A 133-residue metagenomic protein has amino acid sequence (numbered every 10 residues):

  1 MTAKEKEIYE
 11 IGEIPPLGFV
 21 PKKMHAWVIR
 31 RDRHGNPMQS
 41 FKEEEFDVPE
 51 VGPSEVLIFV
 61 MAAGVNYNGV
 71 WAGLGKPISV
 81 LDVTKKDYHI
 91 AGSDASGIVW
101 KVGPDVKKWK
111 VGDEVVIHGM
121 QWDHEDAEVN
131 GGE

Functional and structural regions predicted by a protein language model:
M1-V28: Eukaryotic N-terminal low-complexity, Ser/Thr- and Lys/Arg-rich leader segments that predominantly function as
E7, K22, K42-E44, V56 (+1 more regions): Short beta-strand or tight-loop elements that sit immediately N-terminal to catalytic metal-binding acidic residues
V28-R30, L74, V99: Residue-level signal for short segments within beta-strands and strand-turn junctions of well-structured beta-sheet
R30-H34, A63-V65: Short polar catalytic/cofactor-binding loops
N36-D47, S93: Short glycine/threonine/proline-enriched tight-turn/helix- or strand-capping micro-motif at secondary-structure
D47-V65, P77-E125, V129: Glycine-rich beta-strand-centered segment in the early N-terminal region that forms part of a ligand/cofactor-binding
N68-L74: Cytochrome P450 core scaffold surrounding the K-helix E-X-X-R motif and the conserved "meander" helix-loop region
